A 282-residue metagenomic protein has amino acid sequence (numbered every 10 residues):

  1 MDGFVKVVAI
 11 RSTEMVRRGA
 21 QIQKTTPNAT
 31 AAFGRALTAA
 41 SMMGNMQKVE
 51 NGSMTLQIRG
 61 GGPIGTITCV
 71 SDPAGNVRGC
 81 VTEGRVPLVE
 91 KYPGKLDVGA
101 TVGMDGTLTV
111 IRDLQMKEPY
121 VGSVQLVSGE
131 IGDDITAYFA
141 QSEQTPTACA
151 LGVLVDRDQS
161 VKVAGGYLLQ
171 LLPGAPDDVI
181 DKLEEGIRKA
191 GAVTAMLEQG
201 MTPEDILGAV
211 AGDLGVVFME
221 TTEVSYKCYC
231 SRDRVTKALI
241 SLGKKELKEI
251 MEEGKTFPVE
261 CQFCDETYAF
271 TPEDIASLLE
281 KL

Functional and structural regions predicted by a protein language model:
M1-E220: Interaction interfaces in information-processing and related assembly proteins
R188-L282: Cys/His-clustered metal-coordination modules, chiefly Zn-binding fingers
